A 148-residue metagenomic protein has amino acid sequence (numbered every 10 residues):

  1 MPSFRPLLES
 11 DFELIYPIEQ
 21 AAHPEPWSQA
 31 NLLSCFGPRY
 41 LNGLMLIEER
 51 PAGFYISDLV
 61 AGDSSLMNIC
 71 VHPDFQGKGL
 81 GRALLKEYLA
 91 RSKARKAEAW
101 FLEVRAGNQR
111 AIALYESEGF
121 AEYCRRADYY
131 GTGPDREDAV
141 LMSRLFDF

Functional and structural regions predicted by a protein language model:
S3-Q76, R82-E87, R91, R95 (+2 more regions): Acetyl-CoA-dependent GNAT
L66, W100-V104: Conserved hydrophobic beta-strand within the GNAT/NAT acetyltransferase core sheet that lines the active-site cleft
V71, R105-A106: Short amphipathic helical patch at the helix-1/turn junction of helix-turn-helix
F75, L114-E116, R136-V140: ABC family nucleotide-binding domain
L85, N108-A111, D128-G133: Short glycine/proline-centered loop/turn elements that form peptide/ligand docking sites
E103, A121-L141: Conserved catalytic-core motifs of GNAT/GCN5-like acyltransferases
